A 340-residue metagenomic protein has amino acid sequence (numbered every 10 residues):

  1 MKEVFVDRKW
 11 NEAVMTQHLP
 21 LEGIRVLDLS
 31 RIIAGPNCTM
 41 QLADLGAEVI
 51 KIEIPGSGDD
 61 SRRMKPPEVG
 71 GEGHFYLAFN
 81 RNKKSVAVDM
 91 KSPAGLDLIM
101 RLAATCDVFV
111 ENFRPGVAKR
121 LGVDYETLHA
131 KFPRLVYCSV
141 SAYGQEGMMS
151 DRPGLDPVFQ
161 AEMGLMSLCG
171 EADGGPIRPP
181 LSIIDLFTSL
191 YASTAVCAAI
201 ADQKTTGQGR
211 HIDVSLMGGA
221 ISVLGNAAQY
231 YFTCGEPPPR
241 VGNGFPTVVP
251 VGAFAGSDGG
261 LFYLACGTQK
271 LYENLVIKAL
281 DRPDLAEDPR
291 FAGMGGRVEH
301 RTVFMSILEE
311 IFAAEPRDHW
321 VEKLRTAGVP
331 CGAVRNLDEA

Functional and structural regions predicted by a protein language model:
K2-Q208, R240: N-terminal helix-loop segment corresponding to the beta1-alpha1 unit of nucleotide/adenylate-binding folds
P67, Y76, V241-P246, G252-A253 (+1 more regions): Short Gly/Pro-enriched turn/cap motifs at secondary-structure boundaries
D89, E111, V214-M217, L264-C266: Active-site-adjacent beta-strand anchor residues
I177-F187, G209-H211, V241-F245, V249-V251 (+2 more regions): A short glycine-threonine-serine/GTX helix/turn-capping micro-motif
S189-G209, S222-C234, I277-R282: Oxidoreductase and adenylate-handling cofactor-binding alpha/beta cores
G209-M217, K323: Beta-strand segments within the central parallel beta-sheet cores of soluble alpha/beta enzyme folds
A220, E339-A340: Beta-rich nucleic-acid/ligand-interaction surfaces
P250-A327, C331, D338-E339: Aromatic-enriched alpha-helical interface/lid elements that frame and gate functional surfaces
